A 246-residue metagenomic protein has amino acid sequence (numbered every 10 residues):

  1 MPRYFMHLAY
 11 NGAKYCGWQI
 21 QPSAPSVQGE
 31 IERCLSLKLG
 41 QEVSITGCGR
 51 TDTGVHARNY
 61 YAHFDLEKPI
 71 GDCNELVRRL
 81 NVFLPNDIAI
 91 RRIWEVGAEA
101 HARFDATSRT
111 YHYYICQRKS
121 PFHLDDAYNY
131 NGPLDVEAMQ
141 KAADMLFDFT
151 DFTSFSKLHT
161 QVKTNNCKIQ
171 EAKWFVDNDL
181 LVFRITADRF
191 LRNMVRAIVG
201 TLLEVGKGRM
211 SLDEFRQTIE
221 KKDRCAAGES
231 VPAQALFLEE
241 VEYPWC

Functional and structural regions predicted by a protein language model:
M1-C246: Structured-RNA-binding interfaces characteristic of tRNA pseudouridine synthases
